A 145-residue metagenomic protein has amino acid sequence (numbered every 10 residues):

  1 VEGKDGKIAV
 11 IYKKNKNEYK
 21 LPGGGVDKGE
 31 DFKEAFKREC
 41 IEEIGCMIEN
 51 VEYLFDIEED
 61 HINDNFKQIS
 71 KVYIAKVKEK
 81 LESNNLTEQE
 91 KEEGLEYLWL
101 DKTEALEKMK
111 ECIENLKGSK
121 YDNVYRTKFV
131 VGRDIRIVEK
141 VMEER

Functional and structural regions predicted by a protein language model:
V1, V10, V26, V51 (+4 more regions): Extended aliphatic helical segments
V1-L21: N-terminal strand-loop-strand
D5, G23, E42, I137 (+1 more regions): Intrinsically disordered, low-complexity segments enriched in glycine/proline and serine/threonine
N17-E18, Q89-R145: Nudix hydrolase/Nudix homology domain
V26-E49, E58-E114: Unchanged
L54-F55: Local beta-strand/beta-hairpin segments that build beta-sheet-rich folds
